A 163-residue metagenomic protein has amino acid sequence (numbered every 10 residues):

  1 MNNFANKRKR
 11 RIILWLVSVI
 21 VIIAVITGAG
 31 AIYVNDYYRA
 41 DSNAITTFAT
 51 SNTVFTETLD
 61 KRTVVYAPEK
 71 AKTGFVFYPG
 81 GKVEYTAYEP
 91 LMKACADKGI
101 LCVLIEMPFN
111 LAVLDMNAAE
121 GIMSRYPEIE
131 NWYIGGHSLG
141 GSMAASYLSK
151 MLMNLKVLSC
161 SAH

Functional and structural regions predicted by a protein language model:
N2-A24: N-terminal Sec-pathway targeting helices
T27-T73: N-terminal cap/lid segment of alpha/beta-hydrolase-fold proteins
K72-G80: Short beta-strand element of the alpha/beta-hydrolase
G81-L91, M107: The serine-hydrolase catalytic nucleophile loop
M92-A112: Conserved alpha/beta-hydrolase
M107-P108, S159-H163: Active-site nucleophile loop of the alpha/beta-hydrolase fold
G135-A144: Gly/Ala-rich beta-loop-alpha elbow adjacent to hydrolase catalytic centers
